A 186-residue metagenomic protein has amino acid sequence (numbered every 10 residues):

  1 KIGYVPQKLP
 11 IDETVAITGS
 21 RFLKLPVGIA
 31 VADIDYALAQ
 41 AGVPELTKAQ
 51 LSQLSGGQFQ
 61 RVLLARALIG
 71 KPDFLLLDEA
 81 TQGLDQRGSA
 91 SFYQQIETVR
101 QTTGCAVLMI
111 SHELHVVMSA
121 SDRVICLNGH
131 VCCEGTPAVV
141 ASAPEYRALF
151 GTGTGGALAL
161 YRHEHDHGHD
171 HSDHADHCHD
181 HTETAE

Functional and structural regions predicted by a protein language model:
V31-L46: Conserved ABC ATPase "signature" region
Q50-L54, Q58: Conserved ABC ATPase signature
K71: Conserved catalytic motifs of ABC-family nucleotide-binding domains
L75-D78: Catalytic Walker B motif of ABC-type/P-loop ATPase nucleotide-binding domains
S111-H112: H-loop/switch region of ABC-family ATPase nucleotide-binding domains
V124-T136: H-loop (His-switch) and adjacent beta-strand-loop-beta switch element of ABC-type ATPase nucleotide-binding domains
S142, L149-E186: ABC ATPase nucleotide-binding domains
